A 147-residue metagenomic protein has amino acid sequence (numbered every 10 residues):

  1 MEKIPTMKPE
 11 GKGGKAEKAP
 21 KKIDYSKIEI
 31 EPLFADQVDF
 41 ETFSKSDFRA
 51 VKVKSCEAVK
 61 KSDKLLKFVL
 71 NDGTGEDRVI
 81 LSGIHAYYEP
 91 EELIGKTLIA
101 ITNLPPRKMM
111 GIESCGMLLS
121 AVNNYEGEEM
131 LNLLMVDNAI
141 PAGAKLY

Functional and structural regions predicted by a protein language model:
M1-Y147: Phosphate-backbone binding interfaces of nucleic-acid-interacting proteins
